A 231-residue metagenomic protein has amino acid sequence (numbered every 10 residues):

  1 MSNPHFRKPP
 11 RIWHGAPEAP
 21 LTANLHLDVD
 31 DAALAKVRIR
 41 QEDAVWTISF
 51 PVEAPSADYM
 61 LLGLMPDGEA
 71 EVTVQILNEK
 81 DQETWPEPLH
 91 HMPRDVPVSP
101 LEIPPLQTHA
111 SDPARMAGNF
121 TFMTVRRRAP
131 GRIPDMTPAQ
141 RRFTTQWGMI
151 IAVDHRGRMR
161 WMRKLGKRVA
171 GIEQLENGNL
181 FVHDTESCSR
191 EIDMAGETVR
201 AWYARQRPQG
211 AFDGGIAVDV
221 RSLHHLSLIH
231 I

Functional and structural regions predicted by a protein language model:
M1-A35, R94-R115: N-terminal non-catalytic regions of secreted/periplasmic and cell-surface proteins
P55-M60: Short S/T/G- and acidic-enriched coil/turn segments that sit immediately N-terminal to beta-strands in beta-sandwich
L61-P66: Short, flexible loop/turn segments at beta-strand junctions in immunoglobulin-like and fibronectin type III
V72, W85, H90-S111, T121-F122 (+5 more regions): Aromatic (tryptophan-biased) beta-strands that constitute blades/sheets of beta-rich domains
R126-L165, Q174-L175, F181-V199, Y203: Beta-propeller domains
K167-E173, V220-L226: Repeated scaffold domains used in trafficking and secretory/extracellular systems, primarily beta-propellers
I229-I231: Conserved small/polar residues in nucleotide/adenosyl-binding loops
